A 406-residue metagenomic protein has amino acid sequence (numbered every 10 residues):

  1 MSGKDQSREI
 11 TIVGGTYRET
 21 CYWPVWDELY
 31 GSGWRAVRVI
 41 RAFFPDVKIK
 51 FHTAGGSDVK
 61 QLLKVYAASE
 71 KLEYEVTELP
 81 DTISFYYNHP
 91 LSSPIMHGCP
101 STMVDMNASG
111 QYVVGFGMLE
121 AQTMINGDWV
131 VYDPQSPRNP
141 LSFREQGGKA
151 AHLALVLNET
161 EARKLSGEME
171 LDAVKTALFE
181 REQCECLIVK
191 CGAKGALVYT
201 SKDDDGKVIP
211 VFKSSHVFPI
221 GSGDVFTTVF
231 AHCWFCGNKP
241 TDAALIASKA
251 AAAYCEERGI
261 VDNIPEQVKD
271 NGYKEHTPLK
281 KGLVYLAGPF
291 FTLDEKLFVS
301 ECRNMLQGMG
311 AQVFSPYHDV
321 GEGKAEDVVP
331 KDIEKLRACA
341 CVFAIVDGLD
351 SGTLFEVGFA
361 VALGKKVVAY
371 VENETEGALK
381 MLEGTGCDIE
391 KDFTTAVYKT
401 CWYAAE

Functional and structural regions predicted by a protein language model:
G3-I12, T16-D27, V37-W129, G272-P278: Conserved N-terminal subdomain of the carbohydrate kinase-like
G3-R8, A173-K281: Conserved phosphate-binding/catalytic region of the ribokinase-like
V65-P80, A252-G308, P316-G321: Charged C-terminal helix
Y74-E78, T385-T400: Short acidic-hydrophobic, aromatic-tinged amphipathic segments that line or gate anion-handling sites
P134-G206: Conserved phosphate/ATP/ADP-binding segment of small-molecule kinases
P140-G147, E372-G384: Short, glycine/polar-rich helix-capping loops at beta-to-alpha or helix-loop-helix junctions that flank or form
G321-A344, G352-E356: TIR-domain catalytic/interaction hotspot
G348-A369: Amphipathic helical hotspot of TIR/SEFIR-family domains
